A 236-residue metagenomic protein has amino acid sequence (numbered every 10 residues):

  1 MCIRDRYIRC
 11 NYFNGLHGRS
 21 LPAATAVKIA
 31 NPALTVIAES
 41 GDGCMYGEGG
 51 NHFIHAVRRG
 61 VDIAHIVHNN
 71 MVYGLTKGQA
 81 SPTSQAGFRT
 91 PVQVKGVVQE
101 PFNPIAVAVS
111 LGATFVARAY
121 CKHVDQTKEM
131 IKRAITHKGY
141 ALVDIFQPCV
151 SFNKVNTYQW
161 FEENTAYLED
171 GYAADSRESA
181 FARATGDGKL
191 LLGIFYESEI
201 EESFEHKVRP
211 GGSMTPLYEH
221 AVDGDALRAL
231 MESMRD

Functional and structural regions predicted by a protein language model:
M1-I3: Short, small-residue-biased leader/transition segments that mark boundaries at the very start of proteins
Y7-A23, S40-G41, G74, Y120: Active-site nucleophile and cofactor-binding loops and adjacent substrate-binding regions of central metabolic enzymes
F13-G15, V57-Y73, K95: A glycine-rich helix N-cap at a beta->alpha junction
A23-A33, I54-D62, V109-S110: Alpha-helix C-terminal capping segments
A33-E48, I63-I66: A short, small-residue-rich loop immediately preceding and capping a beta-strand
M45-Y46, N70-L75, C149-F152: Short gly/pro/ser/thr-enriched loop/turn and capping motifs at secondary-structure boundaries
S81-R133: Conserved thiamine diphosphate
C149-D236: Flexible, low-complexity linker and terminal segments
